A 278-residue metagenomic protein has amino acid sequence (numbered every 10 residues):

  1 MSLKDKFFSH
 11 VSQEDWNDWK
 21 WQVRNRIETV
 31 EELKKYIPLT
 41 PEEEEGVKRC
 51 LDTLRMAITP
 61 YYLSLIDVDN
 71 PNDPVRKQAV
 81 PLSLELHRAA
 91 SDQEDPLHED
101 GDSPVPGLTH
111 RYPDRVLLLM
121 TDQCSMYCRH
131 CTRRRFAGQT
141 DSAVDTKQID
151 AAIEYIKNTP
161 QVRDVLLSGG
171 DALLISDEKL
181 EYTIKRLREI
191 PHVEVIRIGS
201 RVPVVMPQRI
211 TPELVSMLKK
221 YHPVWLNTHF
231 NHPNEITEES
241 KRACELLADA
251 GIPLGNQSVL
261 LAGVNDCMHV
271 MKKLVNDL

Functional and structural regions predicted by a protein language model:
M1-H110: Flexible, acidic/Gly-rich N-terminal and inter-domain linker regions that tether and position cofactor-handling modules
K48-D52, L118, G170, V264: Short, charged/polar micro-motifs that form catalytic or ligand-binding hotspots
T53, A57, K147, R209: Conserved active-site and cofactor/substrate-binding residues in soluble primary-metabolism enzymes
S103-P106, V116-L119, D150-Y155: Short, charged beta->alpha transition segments
H110-T146, I198: Canonical Radical SAM [4Fe-4S] cluster-binding loop centered on the CxxxCxxC motif and its immediate flanking residues
D150-D164, G170-L278: Conserved AdoMet/S-adenosylmethionine-binding subsite of the radical SAM
